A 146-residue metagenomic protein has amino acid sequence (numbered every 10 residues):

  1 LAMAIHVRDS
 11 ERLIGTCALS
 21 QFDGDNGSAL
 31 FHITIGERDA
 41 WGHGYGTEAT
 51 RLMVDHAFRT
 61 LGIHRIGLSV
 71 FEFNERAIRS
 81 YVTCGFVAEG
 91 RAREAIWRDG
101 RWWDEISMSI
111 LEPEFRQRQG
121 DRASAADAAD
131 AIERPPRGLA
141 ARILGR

Functional and structural regions predicted by a protein language model:
L1-A40, L111-E114, R134-R146: Acetyl-CoA-dependent GNAT
Q21, G44, G85, G90: Conserved functional loop/turn residues at catalytic and ligand-binding sites
S28, R59-S69: Conserved GNAT acetyl-CoA-binding A-motif
G36, G42-H56, I78-T83: Conserved acetyl-CoA-binding loop-helix of GNAT-fold acetyltransferases
G46, T50, F73-A77, E94-D99: Short glycine/proline-centered loop/turn elements that form peptide/ligand docking sites
G67-V70, V87-W103, S107: Conserved catalytic-core motifs of GNAT/GCN5-like acyltransferases
D99-R146: Terminal substrate-recognition subdomain of acyl/acetyltransferases
